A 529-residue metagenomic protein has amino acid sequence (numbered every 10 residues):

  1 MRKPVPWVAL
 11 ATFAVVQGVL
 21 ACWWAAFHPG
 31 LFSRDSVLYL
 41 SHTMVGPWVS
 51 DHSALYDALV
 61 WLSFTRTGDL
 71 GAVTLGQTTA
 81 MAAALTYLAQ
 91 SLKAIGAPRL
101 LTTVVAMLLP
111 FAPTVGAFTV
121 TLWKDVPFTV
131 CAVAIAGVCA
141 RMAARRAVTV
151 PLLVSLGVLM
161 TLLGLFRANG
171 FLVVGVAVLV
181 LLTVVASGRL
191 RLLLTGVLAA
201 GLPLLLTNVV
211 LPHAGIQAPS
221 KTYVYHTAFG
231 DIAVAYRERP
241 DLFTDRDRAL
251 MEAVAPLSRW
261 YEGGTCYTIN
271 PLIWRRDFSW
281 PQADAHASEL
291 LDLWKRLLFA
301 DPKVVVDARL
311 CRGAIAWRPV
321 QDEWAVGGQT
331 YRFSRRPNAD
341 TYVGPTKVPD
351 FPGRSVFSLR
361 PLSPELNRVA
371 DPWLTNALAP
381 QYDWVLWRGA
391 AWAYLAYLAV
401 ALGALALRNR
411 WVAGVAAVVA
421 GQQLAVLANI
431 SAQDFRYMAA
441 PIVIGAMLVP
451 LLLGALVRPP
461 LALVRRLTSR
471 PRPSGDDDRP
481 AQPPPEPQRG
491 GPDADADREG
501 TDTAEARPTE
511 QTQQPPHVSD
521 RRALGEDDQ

Functional and structural regions predicted by a protein language model:
V5-L31, F111, A200-L211: Transmembrane signal-anchor helices characteristic of membrane glycosylation enzymes that use polyprenol
W7-A11, L88-F111, V126-V130, T149-P151 (+1 more regions): Transmembrane-helix signature of polytopic, membrane-embedded enzymes that assemble or transfer cell-envelope glycans
F27-Y39, P47-L59, T67-G71, A440: Extracytoplasmic catalytic/substrate-binding loops of multi-pass membrane glycan-assembly enzymes
R34, G76-T79, M107-C139, V150 (+2 more regions): Multi-pass, polyprenyl lipid-linked donor-dependent membrane glycosyltransferases
G71-A72, C311-A416: Membrane-interface anchor segments at the N-terminal boundary of transmembrane helices in multi-pass membrane enzymes
L75-G96, A134: Transmembrane-helix motifs of polytopic, lipid-linked glycan transferases
L152-R167, V178, A199-L204: Membrane-interface alpha helices of multi-pass inner-membrane proteins
Q217-S363: Membrane-proximal stem/loop segments at transmembrane-domain junctions that anchor or position
